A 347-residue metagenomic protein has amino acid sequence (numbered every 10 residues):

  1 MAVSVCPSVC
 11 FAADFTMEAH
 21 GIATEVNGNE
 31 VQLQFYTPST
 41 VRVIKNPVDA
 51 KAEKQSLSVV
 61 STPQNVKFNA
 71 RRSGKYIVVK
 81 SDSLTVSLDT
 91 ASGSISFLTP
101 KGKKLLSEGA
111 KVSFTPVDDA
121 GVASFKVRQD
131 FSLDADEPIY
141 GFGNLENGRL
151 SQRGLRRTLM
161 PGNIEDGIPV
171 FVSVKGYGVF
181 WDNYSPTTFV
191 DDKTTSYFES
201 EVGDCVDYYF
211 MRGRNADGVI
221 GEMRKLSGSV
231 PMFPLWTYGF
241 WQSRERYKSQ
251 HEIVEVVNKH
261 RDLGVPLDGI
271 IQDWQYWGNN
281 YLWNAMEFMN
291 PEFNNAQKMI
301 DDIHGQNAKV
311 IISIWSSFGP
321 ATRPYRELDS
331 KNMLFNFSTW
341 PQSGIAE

Functional and structural regions predicted by a protein language model:
M1-P7: Bacterial N-terminal signal peptides
C10-A12: Boundary at the C-terminal end of the N-terminal hydrophobic targeting segment
D14, A23, E30-Q32, N69 (+2 more regions): Short, surface-exposed charged micro-motifs
F15, A19, Q34-I77, F114-D118: A low-complexity, Ser/Thr/Gly/Pro-enriched, surface-exposed linker/loop concept that marks segments flanking
N29, P38, N46-V48, D82-L84 (+10 more regions): An acidic- and aromatic-residue-enriched active-site/binding cleft used to recognize and process polar
Q55-D82, G148, R156, Y281-M299 (+1 more regions): Aromatic/His-enriched, Gly/Pro-containing loop or helix-boundary segments that lie immediately adjacent to catalytic
R71-P234, R244-E245, Q250-H251, V257-G264: Catalytic and substrate-binding clefts that recognize carbohydrates or anionic sugar/phosphate headgroups
P231-E347: Aromatic-lined carbohydrate-binding/catalytic grooves of carbohydrate-active enzymes
